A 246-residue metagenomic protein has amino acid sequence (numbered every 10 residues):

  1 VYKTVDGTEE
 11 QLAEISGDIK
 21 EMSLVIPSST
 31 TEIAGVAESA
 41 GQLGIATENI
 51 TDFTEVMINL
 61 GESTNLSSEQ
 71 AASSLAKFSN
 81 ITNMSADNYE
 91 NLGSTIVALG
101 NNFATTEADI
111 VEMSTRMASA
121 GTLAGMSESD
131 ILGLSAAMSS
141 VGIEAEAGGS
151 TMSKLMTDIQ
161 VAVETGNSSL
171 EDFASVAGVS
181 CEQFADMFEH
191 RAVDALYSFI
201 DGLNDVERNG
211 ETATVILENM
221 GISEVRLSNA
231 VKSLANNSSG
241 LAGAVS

Functional and structural regions predicted by a protein language model:
V1-S94, G100-V111, A120-S129, V141-G149 (+4 more regions): A short, structural motif
S168, S175-E189, D194-S246: Hydrophobic, often aromatic-rich secondary-structure segments at membrane interfaces
